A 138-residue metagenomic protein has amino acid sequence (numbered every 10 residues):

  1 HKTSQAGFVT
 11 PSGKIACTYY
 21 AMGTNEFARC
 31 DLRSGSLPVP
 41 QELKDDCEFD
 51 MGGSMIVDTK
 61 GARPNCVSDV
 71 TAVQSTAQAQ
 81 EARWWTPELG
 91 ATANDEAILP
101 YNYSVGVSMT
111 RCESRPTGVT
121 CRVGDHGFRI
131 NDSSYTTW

Functional and structural regions predicted by a protein language model:
H1-A28, R33, L37-V39: Extracytoplasmic low-complexity, Pro/Thr/Ser/Ala/Gly-rich segments that lie immediately after a secretion/anchoring
K2-G7, D95-N102, V107-M109: Short, recurring structural edge motifs at helix starts
F8-V9, T18, S104, R111-E113 (+1 more regions): Well-ordered beta-strand positions
F27-I98, H126-W138: A low-complexity, Ser/Thr/Gly/Pro-enriched, surface-exposed linker/loop concept that marks segments flanking
S108-W138: Extracellular glycan/ECM-engagement signal in secreted proteins
